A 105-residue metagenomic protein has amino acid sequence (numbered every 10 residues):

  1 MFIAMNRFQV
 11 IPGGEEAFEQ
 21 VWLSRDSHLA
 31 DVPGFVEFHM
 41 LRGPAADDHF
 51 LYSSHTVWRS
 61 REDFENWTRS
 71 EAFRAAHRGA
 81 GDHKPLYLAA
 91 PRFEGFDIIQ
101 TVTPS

Functional and structural regions predicted by a protein language model:
M1-I3, G14-E15: Short amphipathic alpha-helical segments, especially helix-boundary/capping motifs
F2, H39-L51, R78-S105: Glycine-rich beta-strand-turn "strand-cap" elements at beta-sheet edges
F2-Q9, H39-S70: Short, well-ordered beta-strand segments in beta-rich or mixed alpha/beta enzyme and ligand-binding folds
V10-F18: Short, surface-exposed ligand-recognition loops at beta-strand->loop->(often short) alpha-helix junctions that present
G14-E15, D26-H28, R42-A45: Intrinsically disordered, low-complexity segments enriched in polar/charged residues with Gly/Pro, especially when
Q20, S24-V36, V57-E94: An amphipathic, aromatic/His-enriched active-site/gating alpha helix that lines ligand/cofactor pockets
